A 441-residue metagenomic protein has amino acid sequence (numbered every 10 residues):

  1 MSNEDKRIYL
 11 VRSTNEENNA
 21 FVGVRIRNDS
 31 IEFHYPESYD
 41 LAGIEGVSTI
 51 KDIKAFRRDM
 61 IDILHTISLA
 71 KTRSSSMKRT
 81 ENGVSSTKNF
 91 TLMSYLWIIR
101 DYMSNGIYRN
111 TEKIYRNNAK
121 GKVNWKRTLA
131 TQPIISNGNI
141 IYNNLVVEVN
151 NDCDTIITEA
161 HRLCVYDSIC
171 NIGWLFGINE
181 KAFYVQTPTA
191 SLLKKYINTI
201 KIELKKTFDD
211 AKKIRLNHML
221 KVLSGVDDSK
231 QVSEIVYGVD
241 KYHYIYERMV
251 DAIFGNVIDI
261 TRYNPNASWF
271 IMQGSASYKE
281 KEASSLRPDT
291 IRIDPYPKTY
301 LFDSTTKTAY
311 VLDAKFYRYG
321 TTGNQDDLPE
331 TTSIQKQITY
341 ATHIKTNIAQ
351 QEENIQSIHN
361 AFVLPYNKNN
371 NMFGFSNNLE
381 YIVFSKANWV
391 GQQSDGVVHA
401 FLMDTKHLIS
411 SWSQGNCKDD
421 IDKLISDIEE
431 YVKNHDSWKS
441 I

Functional and structural regions predicted by a protein language model:
M1-A20, V24-F33, S229-I441: Catalytic core segments in nucleotide and nucleic-acid processing enzymes
M1-E203, T207-Q231, S426-I441: Terminal, charged accessory segments of proteins
